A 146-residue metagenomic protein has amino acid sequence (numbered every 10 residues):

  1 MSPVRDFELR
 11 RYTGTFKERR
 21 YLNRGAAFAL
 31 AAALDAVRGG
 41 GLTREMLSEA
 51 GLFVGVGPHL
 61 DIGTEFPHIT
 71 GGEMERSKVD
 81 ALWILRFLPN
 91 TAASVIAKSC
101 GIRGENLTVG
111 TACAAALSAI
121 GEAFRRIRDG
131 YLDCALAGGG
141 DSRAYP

Functional and structural regions predicted by a protein language model:
M1-L42, L85, P89-R103: A glycine- and small-residue-enriched flexible loop/hinge segment at structural boundaries
A29, G51-G55: Short, conserved beta-strand segments within well-ordered enzyme catalytic domains that often line or immediately flank
R38-E49, G57-P146: Acyl-thioester C-C bond-transforming condensing/cleaving domain
